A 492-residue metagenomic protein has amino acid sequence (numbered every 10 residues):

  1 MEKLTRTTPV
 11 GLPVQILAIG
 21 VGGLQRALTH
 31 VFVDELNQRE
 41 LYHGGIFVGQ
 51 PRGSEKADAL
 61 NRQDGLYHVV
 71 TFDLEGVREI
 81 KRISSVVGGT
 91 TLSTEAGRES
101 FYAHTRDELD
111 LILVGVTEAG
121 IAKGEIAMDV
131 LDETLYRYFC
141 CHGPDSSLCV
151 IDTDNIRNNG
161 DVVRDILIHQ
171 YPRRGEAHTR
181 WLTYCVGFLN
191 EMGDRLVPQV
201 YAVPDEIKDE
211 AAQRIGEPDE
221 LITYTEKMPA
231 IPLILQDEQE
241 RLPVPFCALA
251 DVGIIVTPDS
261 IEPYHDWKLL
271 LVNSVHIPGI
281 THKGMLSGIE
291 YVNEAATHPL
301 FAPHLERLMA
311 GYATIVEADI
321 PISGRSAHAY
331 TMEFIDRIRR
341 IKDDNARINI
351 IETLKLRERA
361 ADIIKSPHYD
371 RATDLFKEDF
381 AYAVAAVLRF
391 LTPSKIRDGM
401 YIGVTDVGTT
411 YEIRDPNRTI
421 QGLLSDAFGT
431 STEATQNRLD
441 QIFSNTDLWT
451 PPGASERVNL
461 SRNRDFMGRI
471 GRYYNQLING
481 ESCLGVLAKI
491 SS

Functional and structural regions predicted by a protein language model:
M1-S492: Substrate/ligand-engaging "lid" and interaction regions
